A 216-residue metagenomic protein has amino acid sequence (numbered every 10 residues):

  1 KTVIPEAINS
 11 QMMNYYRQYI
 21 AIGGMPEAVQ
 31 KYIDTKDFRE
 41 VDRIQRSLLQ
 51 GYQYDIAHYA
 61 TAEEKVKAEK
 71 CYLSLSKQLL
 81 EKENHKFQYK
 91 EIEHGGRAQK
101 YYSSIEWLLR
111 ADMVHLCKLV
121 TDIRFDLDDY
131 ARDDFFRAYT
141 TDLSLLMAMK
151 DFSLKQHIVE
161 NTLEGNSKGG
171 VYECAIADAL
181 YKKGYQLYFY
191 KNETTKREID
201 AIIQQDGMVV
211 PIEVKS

Functional and structural regions predicted by a protein language model:
K1-E27: Amphipathic alpha-helical segments of the small helical/lid subdomains adjacent to P-loop NTPase cores
I20, V29-M208: Accessory nucleic acid-recognition modules appended to NTPase machines
V209-S216: Active-site ExK catalytic segment of metal-dependent nucleases
